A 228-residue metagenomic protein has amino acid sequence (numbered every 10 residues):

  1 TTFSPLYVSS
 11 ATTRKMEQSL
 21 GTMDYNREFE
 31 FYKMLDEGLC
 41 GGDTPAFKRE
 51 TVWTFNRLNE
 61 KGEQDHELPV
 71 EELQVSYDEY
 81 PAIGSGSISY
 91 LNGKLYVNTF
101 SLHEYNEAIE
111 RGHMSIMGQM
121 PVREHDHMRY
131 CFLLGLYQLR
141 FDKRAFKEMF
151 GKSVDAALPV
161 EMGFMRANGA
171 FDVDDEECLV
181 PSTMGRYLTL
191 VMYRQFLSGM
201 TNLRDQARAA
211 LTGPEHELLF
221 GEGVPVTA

Functional and structural regions predicted by a protein language model:
T1-K152: C-terminal scaffold of the Radical SAM
S85-A228: Charged, E/D/K/R/S-rich low-complexity terminal regions of large eukaryotic assembly subunits
